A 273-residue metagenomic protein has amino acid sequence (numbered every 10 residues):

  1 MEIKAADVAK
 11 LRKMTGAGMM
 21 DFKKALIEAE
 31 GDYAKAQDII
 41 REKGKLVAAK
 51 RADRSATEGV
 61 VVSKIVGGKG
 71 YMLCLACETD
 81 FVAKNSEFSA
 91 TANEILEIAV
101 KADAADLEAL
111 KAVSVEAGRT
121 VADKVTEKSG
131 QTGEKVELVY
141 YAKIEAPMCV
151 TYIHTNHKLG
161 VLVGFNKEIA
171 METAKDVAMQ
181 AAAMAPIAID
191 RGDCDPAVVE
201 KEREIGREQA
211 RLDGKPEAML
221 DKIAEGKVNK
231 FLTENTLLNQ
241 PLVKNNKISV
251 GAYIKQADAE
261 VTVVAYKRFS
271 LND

Functional and structural regions predicted by a protein language model:
E2-D273: N-terminal assembly/interaction segments in proteins that build large macromolecular machines
